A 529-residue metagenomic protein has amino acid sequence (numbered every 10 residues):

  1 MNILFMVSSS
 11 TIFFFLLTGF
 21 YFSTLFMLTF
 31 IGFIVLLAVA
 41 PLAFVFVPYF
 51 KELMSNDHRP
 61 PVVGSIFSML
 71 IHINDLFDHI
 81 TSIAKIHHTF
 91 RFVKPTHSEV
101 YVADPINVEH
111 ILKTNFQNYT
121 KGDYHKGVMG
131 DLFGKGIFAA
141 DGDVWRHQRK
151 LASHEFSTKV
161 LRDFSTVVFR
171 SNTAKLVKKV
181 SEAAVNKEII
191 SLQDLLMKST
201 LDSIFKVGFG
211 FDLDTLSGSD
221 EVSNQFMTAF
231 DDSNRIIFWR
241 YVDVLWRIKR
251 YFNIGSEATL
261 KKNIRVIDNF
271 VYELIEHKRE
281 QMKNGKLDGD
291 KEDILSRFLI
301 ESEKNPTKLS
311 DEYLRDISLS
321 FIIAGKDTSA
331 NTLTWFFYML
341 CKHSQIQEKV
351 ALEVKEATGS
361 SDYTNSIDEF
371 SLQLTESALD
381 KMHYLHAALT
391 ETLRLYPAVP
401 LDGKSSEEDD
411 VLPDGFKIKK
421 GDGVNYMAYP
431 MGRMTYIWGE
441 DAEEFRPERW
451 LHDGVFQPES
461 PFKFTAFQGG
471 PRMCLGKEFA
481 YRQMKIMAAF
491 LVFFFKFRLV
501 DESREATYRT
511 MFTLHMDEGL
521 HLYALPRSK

Functional and structural regions predicted by a protein language model:
N2-A40, V93-V100, V160-S171, S181-K206 (+9 more regions): Cytochrome P450
N2-H147, R170-K179, N263, E408: N-terminal membrane-proximal hinge/A-helix region immediately C-terminal to the signal-anchor transmembrane segment
F67-H88, N269, E273, D368-F416: Conserved cytochrome P450 K-helix E-x-x-R motif and the immediately C-terminal K′/meander segment
H154, E376, W450-M484, R509-T510: Cytochrome P450 heme-thiolate "Cys pocket" and heme-binding signature region
S157-K159, K262-L333, S361-S371, M382 (+2 more regions): Conserved cytochrome P450 catalytic core segment spanning the I/J/K helices
T200, I204, N263-V271, E301-T358 (+5 more regions): Central I-helix of cytochrome P450 enzymes
S344-I346, V424, K477-L514: Cytochrome P450 heme-binding "Cys pocket" and the immediately downstream C-terminal segment
Y426-V455: Conserved cytochrome P450 K-helix/beta-meander segment immediately N-terminal to the heme-binding cysteine loop
